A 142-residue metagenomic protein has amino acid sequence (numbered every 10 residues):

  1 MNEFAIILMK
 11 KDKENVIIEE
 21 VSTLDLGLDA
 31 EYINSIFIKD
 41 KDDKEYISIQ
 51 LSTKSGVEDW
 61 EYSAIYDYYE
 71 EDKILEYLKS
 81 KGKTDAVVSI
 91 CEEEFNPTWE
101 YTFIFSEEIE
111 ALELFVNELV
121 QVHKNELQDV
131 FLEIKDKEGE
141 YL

Functional and structural regions predicted by a protein language model:
M1, K44, E94-N96: A generic structural signal for short, non-catalytic loop/turn and secondary-structure boundary residues
M1-V21: Short, extreme N-terminal segment that most often corresponds to the first beta-strand
A5-L8, S48-S52, S89, T98-I104: Ordered hydrophobic segments in well-structured contexts
S22-E71: Amphipathic, interaction-prone secondary-structure segments
Y32-I33, I74-L78, E126-V130: Glycine-rich loops and low-complexity Gly/Arg-rich segments that provide flexible linkers or classic glycine-based
E58-T98: Short, internal acidic amphipathic alpha-helical interface segments that mediate docking to partner proteins
K81-A86, I90-L142: Ampiphathic alpha-helical segments that act as solvent-exposed interaction surfaces
